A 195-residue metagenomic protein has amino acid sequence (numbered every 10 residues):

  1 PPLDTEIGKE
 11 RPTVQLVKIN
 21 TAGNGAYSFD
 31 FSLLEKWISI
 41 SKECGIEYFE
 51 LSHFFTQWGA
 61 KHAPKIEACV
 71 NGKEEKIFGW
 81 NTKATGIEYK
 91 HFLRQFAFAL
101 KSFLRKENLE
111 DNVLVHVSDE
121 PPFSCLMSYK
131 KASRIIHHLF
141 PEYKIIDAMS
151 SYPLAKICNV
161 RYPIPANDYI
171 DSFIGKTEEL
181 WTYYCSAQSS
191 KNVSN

Functional and structural regions predicted by a protein language model:
P1-C158: Aromatic-lined carbohydrate-binding surfaces of glycoside hydrolases
F140-Y143, I157-I164, I174-L180: Glycine-enriched alpha-helix->loop->beta-strand junction motifs that scaffold or abut catalytic
A148, A166, W181-Y183: Generic beta-sheet signal
Y152-A155, I170-F173, S186-S190: A short acidic, often aromatic-flanked loop/helix-cap motif at beta-alpha or helix-coil junctions that lines enzyme
G175-N195: Active-site clefts of carbohydrate-active enzymes
